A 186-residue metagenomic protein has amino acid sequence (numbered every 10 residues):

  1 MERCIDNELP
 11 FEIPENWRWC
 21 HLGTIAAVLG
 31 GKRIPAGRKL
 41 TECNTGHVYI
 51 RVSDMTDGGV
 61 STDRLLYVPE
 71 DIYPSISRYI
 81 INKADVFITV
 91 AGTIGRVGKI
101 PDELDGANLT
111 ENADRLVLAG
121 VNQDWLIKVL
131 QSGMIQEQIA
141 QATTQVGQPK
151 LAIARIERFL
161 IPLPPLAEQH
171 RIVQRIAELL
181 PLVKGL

Functional and structural regions predicted by a protein language model:
M1-D6, G106-N108, A154, L180: Short acidic (Asp/Glu) and glycine-rich catalytic loops that position anionic groups and cofactors
R3-R33, P162-L186: Non-catalytic DNA-recognition/assembly elements of restriction-modification systems
C4-L9, R18-G58, I72-I76, T144 (+1 more regions): Low-complexity, Lys/Gly-biased intrinsically disordered segments
N7-L9, N112-D114, R155-F159: Short amphipathic alpha-helical segments
N16, T24, R96, R115 (+1 more regions): Extracellular/lumenal ectodomain signal focusing on beta-strand-rich modules and carbohydrate-recognition contexts
K39, S132-F159: Specificity-determining recognition surfaces
R51-V52, E70-Q131, G147-K150: A short beta-sheet element
G59-R64: Cytochrome P450 core scaffold surrounding the K-helix E-X-X-R motif and the conserved "meander" helix-loop region
